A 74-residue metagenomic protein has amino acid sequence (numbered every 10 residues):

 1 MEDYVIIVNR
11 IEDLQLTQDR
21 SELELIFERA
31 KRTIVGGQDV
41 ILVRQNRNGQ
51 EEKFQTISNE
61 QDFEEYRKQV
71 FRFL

Functional and structural regions predicted by a protein language model:
M1, T17-R20, G49-E51, L74: Extended interaction regions within the primary functional domain
M1-D13: Short aromatic-glycine-(Arg/Gly/Cys) micro-motifs in beta-strand/loop hairpins
I11-E24: A short, exposed loop/beta-hairpin motif centered on an aromatic-Gly-Thr core
S21-I41: A short, charged, amphipathic alpha-helix used as a generic interaction element across diverse proteins
V35-L74: Short, mixed-charge low-complexity intrinsically disordered segments
